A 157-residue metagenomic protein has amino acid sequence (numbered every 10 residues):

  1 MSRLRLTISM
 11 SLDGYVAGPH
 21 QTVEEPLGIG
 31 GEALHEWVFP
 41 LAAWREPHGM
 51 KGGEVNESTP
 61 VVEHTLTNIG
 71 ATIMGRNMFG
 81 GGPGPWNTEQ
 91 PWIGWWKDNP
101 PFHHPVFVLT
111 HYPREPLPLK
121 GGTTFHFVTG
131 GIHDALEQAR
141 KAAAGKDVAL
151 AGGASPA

Functional and structural regions predicted by a protein language model:
M1-A157: Portal/gating segments that form or line small-molecule/metal binding sites
